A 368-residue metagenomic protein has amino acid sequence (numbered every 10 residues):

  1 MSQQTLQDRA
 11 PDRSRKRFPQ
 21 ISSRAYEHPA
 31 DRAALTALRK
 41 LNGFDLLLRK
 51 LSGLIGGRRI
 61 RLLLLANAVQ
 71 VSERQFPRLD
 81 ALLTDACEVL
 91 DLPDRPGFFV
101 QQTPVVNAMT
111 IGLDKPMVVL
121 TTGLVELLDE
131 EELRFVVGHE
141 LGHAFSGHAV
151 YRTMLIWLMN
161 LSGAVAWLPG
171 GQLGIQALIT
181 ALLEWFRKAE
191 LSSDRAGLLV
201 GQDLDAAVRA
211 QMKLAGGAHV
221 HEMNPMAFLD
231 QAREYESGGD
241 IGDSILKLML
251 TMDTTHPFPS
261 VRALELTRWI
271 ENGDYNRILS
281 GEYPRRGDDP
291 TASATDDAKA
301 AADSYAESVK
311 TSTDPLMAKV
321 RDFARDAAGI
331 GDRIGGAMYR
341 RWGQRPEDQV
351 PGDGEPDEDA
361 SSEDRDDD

Functional and structural regions predicted by a protein language model:
M1-M109, N276, S280-D368: Hydrophobic or amphipathic, alpha-helical segments that drive membrane association/targeting
Q70-R74, R78, V119-F135, A181-R187: Short pre-active-site segment immediately N-terminal to the catalytic Zn-binding motif
R74-L79, A86, L90-L92, G170-G238 (+1 more regions): Short helix/loop segments within enzyme catalytic domains that coordinate or immediately flank catalytic cofactors
L83, L120, H139, S193 (+1 more regions): Divalent metal-coordination and catalytic microenvironments
L128, V137-S146, S192, A196: Active-site His/Glu-centered metal-binding helix of metallohydrolases
L141-N160: Catalytic Zn2+-binding segment of zinc metalloproteases
M159-I175: Short hydrophobic membrane-inserting alpha-helices and related fusion/pore-forming segments
M212-L246, M252-T254, E265-D297: Extracytoplasmic and endomembrane cell-envelope/extracellular-matrix remodeling and assembly machinery
